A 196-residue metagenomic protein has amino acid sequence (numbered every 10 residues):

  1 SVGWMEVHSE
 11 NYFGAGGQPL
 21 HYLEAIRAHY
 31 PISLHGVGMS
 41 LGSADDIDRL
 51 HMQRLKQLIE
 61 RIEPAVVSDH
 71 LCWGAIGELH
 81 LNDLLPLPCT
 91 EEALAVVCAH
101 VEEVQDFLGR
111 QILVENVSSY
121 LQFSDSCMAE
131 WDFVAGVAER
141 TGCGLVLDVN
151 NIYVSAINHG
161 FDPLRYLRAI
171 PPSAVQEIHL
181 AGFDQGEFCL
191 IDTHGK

Functional and structural regions predicted by a protein language model:
S1-Q57: N-terminal pre-domain/capping segments
V2-W4, H29-Y30, G142-G144, P172-V175: Glycine-enriched alpha-helix->loop->beta-strand junction motifs that scaffold or abut catalytic
M5, V67, I112, D148 (+1 more regions): Conserved, mostly hydrophobic/aromatic
H8-Y12, V37-S40, L71-C72, V117-S119 (+2 more regions): Active-site beta-loop-alpha junctions enriched in small/polar residues
G16, D46, L84-L94, S155-K196: Gly/Pro-rich active-site loop or hairpin
I26-R27, I59-I62, R168-A174: Short, conserved loop/helix-junction motifs that constitute active-site signature segments in enzyme catalytic cores
D48-L145: Active-site acidic/histidine proton-transfer and metal-coordination neighborhood in alpha/beta enzyme cores
Y120, S124-G136, Y153-P171: A mid-sequence, solvent-exposed acidic-amphipathic segment
